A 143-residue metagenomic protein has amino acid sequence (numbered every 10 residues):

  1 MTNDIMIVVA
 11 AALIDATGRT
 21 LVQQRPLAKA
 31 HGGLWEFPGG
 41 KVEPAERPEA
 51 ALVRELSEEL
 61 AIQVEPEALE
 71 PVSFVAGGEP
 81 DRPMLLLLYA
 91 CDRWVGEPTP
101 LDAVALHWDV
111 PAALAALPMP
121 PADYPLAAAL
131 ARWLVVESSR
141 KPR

Functional and structural regions predicted by a protein language model:
M1-M6, T17, R132-R143: Short, low-complexity, intrinsically disordered N-terminal peptides in bacterial proteins
M1-T20, K41, F74: Conserved N-terminal beta-strand and adjoining loop/helix that marks the start of the Nudix/MutT-like hydrolase domain
M6, D15, S73-P98: Active-site-adjacent beta-strand/loop module that shapes the phosphate/pyrophosphate-binding cleft
L13, V22, C91-R93, W108: Conserved hydrophobic "DFG−1" position in protein kinase catalytic cores
R19-E58: Conserved Nudix-box catalytic region and its N-terminal flanking loop in Nudix hydrolases and closely related
V53, S57, I62-Q63, V135-V136: HhH-family (HhH-GPD) DNA N-glycosylase catalytic core used in base-excision repair
Q63-S73: A short coil-to-beta-strand element that immediately follows conserved catalytic motifs
L88-A90, P98-R132: NUDIX/MutT-family hydrolases
